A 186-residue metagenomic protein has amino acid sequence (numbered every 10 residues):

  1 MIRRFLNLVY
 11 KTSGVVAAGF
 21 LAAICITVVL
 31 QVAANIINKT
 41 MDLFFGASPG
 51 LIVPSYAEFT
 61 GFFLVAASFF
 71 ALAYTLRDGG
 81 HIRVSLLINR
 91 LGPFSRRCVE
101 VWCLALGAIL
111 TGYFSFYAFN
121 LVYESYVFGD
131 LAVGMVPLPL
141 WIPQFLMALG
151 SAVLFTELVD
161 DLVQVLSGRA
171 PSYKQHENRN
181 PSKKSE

Functional and structural regions predicted by a protein language model:
M1-E186: Alpha-helical transmembrane segments and membrane-interface helix-loop junctions in multi-pass membrane proteins
